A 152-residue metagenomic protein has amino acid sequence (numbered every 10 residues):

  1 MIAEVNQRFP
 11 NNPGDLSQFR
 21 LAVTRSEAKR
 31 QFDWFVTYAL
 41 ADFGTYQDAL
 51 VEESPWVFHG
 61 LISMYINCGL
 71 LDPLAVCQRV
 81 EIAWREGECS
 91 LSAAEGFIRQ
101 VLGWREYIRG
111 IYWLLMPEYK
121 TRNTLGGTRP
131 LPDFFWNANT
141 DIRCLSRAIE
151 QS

Functional and structural regions predicted by a protein language model:
M1-S152: Catalytic cores of enzymes that engage adenine nucleotides and/or redox cofactors via long glycine-rich, Lys/Arg/His
